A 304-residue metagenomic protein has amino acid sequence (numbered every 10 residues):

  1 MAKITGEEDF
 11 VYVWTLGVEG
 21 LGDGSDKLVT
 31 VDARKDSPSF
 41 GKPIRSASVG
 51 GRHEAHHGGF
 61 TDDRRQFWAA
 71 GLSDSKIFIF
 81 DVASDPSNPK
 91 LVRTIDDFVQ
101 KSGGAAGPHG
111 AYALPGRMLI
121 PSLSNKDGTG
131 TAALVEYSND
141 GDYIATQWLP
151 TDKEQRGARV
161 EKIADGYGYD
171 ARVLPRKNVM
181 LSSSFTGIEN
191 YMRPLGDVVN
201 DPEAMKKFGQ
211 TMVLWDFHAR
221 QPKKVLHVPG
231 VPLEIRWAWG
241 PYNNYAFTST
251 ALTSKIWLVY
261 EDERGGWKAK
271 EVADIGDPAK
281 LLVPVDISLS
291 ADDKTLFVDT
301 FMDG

Functional and structural regions predicted by a protein language model:
M1, G24, E54-H56, A106-G107 (+5 more regions): Beta-rich catalytic cores
G6, Y12-D23, P121-T131, S183-K207 (+1 more regions): Short, conserved, GDST-rich strand-edge loop motifs in beta-rich repeat architectures
E7-D9, D63-R65, P115-R117, R176-N178 (+2 more regions): Short coil/turn segments that connect the beta-strands within blades of beta-propeller domains
D26-A33, T131-G141, V199-A219: Beta-propeller blade signature
T30-S39, I79-P89, S138-D142, L258-K270: Short loop/turn segments immediately following beta-strands, especially the blade-tip and inter-blade linker loops
F40-A113: Blade-loop segments of beta-propeller domains
K42-E54, V92-G104, T146-G166, P222-V231 (+1 more regions): Surface-exposed loop and turn segments in beta-propeller and other repeat-based domains that flank or scaffold
V82-P175: Asp-box/WD-like beta-propeller blade repeats and closely related beta-sheet repeat scaffolds
